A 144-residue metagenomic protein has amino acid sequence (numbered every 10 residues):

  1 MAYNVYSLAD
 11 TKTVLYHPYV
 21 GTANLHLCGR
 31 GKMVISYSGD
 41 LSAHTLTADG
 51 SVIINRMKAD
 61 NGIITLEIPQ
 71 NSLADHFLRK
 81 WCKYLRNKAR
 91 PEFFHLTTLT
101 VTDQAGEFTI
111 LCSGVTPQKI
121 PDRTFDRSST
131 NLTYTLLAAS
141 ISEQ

Functional and structural regions predicted by a protein language model:
A2-L73, E107-T135, E143: Solvent-exposed edge beta-strands and adjacent loop segments that serve as assembly or binding interfaces
L73-R79: Short, conserved charged micro-motifs
K80-I110: Short, acidic/charged, Gly/Pro-enriched secondary-structure junctions
A138: Flexible glycine-/small-residue-rich
